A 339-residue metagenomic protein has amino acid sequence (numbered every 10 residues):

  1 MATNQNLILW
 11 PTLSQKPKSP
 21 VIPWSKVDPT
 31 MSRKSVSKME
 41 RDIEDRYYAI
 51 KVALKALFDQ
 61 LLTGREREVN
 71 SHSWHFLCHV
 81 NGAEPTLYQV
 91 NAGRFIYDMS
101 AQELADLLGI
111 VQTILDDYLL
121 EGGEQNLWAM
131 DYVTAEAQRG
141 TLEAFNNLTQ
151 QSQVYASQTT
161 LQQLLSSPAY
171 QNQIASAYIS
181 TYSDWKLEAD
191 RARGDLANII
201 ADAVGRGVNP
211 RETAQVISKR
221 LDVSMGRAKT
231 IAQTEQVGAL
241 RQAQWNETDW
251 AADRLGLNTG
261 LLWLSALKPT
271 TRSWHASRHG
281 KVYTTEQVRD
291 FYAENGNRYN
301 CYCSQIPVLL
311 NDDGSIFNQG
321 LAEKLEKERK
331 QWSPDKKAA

Functional and structural regions predicted by a protein language model:
M1-R220, L309-A339: N-terminal leader/targeting and assembly helices and adjacent pre-domain segments
V223, R227-E323: Acidic, glycine-rich two-metal-ion catalytic cores of nucleic acid-processing enzymes
